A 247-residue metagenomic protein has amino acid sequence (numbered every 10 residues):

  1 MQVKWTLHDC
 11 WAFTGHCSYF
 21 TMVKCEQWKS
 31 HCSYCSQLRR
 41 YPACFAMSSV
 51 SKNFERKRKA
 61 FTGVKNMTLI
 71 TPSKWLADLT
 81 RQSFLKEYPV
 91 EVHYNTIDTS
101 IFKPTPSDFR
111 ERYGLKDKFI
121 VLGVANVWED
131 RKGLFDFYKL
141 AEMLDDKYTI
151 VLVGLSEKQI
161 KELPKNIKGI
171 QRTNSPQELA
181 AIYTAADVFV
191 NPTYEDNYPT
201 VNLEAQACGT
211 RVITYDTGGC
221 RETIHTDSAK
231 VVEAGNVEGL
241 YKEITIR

Functional and structural regions predicted by a protein language model:
W28-L69, Q82-F84, Y88-P89: Membrane-proximal helix-turn-helix segments that form the acceptor-binding/catalytic region of lipid-linked
D78-R81, I97-R112, K161-E162: Acidic anion/phosphate-binding donor-loop and adjacent secondary structure in glycosyltransferase catalytic cores
G114-K132, Y138-E142: Conserved donor-binding/catalytic core segment of Leloir-type glycosyltransferases
G154-Q177: Nucleotide-activated donor-binding/catalytic signature segment of Leloir-type glycosyltransferases, i.e., the conserved
A181-A186: Short alpha-helical donor nucleotide-sugar binding micro-motif in glycosyltransferases
Y194: Aromatic "clamp/platform" in nucleotide-sugar-dependent glycosyltransferases that forms part of the donor/acceptor
R211-T214: Short hydrophobic beta-strand element within catalytic cores of glycosyltransferases and related nucleotide-activated
T226, K230-V237, I246-R247: Conserved acidic donor-binding segment of nucleotide-sugar-dependent glycosyltransferases
